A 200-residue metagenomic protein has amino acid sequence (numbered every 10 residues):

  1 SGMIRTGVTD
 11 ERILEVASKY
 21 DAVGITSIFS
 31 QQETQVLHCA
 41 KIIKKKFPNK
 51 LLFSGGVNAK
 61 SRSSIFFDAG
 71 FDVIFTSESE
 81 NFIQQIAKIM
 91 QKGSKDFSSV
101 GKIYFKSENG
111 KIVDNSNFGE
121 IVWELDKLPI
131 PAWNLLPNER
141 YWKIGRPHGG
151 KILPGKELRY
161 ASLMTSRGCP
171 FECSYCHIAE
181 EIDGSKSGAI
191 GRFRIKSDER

Functional and structural regions predicted by a protein language model:
G2-W123: Glycine-rich beta-alpha loop elements in corrinoid/cobalamin-binding modules across cobalamin-dependent enzymes
H38-I43, G70-D72, S77, I130-W133 (+3 more regions): Generic alpha-helical propensity signal that fires on short helical segments and nearby coil/disordered stretches
I103, L128, C169: Conserved hydrophobic/aromatic pocket- or pore-lining residues that grip, position, or stack substrates in active sites
N117-F118, L128, S174-Y175: Short aromatic-enriched loop/helix-cap "lid" or pocket-rim segments at secondary-structure transitions that line
V122-I130: Short, surface-exposed linear segments at secondary-structure transitions and domain or protein termini
P131-R200: Radical SAM [4Fe-4S] cluster-binding motif and immediate context
